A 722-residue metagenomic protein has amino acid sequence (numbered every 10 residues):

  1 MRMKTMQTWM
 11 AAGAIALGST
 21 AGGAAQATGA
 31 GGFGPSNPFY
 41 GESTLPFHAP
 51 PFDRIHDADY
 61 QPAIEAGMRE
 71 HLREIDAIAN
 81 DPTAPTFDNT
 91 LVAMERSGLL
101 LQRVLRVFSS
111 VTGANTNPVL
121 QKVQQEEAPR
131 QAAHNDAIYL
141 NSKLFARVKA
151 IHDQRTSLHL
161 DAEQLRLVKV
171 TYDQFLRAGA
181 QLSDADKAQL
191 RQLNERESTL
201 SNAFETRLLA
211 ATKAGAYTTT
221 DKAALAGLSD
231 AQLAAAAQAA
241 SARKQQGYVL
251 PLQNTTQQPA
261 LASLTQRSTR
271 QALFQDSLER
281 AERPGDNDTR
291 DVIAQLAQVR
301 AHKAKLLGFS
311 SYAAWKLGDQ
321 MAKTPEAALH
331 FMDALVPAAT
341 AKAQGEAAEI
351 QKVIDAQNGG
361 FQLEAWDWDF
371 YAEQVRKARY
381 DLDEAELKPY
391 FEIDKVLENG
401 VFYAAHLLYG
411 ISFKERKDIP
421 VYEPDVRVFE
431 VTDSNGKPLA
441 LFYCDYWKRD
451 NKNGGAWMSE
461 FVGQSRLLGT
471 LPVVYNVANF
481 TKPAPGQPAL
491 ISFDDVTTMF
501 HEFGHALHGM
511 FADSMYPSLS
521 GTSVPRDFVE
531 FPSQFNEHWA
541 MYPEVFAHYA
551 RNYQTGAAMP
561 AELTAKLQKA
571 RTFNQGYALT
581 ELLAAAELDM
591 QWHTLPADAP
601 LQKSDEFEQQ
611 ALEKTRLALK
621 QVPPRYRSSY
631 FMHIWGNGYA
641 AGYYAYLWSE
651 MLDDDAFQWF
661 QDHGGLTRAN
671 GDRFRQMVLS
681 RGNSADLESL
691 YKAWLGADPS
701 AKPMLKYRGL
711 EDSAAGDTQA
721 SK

Functional and structural regions predicted by a protein language model:
M1-M10: Bacterial N-terminal signal peptides that target proteins for export
A11-T20: Bacterial N-terminal signal peptides
G22-A25: Cleavable N-terminal signal peptides
T28-L228, Q232-A234, F660, K722: N-terminal helix-rich structural modules
G32-H56, G227, G247-V249, A378-Y380 (+9 more regions): C-terminal, non-catalytic "cap/extension" segments appended to globular domains
T44-D59, F108-E127, A150-Q192, P251-D291 (+6 more regions): Short His/Asp/Glu-rich catalytic/ion-coordination signatures at enzyme active sites or charged loops
E163, L167, T206, A211-P251 (+7 more regions): Active-site-proximal, well-structured secondary-structure segments within enzyme catalytic domains
E392, T481-F500: Short pre-active-site segment immediately N-terminal to the catalytic Zn-binding motif
